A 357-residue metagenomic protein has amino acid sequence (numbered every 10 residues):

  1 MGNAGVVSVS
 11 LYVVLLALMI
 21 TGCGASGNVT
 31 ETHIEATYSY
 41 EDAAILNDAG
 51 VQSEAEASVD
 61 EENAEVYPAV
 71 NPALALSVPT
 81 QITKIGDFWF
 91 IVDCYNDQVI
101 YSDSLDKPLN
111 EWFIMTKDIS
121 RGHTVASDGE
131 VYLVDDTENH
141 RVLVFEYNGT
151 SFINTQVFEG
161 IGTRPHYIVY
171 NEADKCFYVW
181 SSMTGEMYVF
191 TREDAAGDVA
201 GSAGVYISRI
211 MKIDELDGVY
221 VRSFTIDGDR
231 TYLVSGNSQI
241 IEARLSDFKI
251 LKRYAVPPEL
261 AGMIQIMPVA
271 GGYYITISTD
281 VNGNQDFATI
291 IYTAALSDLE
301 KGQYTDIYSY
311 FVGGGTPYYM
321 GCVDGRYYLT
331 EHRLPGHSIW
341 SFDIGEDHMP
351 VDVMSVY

Functional and structural regions predicted by a protein language model:
G27-S77: A short helix->beta-strand "capping" segment at the edge of beta-propeller domains
E65-D97, R121: Beta-strand-rich domains and repeat architectures in extracellular enzymes and scaffolds, especially beta-propellers
V70-A75, F113-D118, V157-G162, I210-D217 (+2 more regions): Surface loop/turn motifs at the tips and blade-to-blade linkers of beta-strand repeat domains
S77-Q81, S120-A126, T163-N171, L216-D227 (+2 more regions): Repeated scaffold domains used in trafficking and secretory/extracellular systems, primarily beta-propellers
I91-Y95, V134-E138, Y178-T184, Y232-S238 (+2 more regions): Conserved beta-strand positions in repeat-built beta-propeller and related beta-rich domains
Q98-Y101, H140-F145, T184-R192, N237-R244 (+2 more regions): Structural motif
D103-K107, E146-T150, T191-A196, R244-K249 (+2 more regions): Short loop/turn segments that connect beta-strands within beta-propeller blades
G315-Y357: Blade-level signature of beta-propeller repeat domains, shared across WD40, Kelch, NHL, RCC1 and BNR/Asp-box propellers
